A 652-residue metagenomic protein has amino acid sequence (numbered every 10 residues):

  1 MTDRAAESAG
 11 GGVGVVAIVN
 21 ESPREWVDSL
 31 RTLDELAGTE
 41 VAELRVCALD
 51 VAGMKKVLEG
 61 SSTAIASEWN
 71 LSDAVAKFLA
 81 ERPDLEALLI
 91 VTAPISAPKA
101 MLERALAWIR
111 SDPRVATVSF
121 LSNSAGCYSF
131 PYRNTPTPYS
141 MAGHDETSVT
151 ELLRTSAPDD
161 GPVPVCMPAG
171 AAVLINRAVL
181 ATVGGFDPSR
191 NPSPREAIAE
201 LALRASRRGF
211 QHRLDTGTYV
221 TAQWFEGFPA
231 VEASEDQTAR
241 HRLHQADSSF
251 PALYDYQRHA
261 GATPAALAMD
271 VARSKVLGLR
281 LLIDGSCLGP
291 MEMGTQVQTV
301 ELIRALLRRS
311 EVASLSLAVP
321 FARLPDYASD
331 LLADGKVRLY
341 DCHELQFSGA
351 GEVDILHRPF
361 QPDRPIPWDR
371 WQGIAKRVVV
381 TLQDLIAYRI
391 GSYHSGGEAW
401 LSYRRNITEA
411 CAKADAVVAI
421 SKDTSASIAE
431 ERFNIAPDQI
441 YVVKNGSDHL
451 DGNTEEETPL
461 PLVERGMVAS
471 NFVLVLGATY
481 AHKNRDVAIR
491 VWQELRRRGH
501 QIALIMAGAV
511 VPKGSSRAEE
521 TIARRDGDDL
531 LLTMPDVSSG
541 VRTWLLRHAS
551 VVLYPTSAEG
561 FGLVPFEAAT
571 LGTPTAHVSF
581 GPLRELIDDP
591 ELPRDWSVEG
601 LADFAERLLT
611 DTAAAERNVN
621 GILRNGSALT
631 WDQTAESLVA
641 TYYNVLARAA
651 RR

Functional and structural regions predicted by a protein language model:
M1-V13, I18-S29, E146-S156, E232-I283 (+4 more regions): Non-catalytic membrane-proximal stalk/linker segments that position and tether the catalytic domains
R31-V41, R309: Short, acidic, metal-binding catalytic loop of nucleotide-sugar glycosyltransferases
P83-S96: Short beta-strand-to-loop acidic/aromatic patch adjacent to the donor-nucleotide binding site
I95-P136: Conserved donor NDP-sugar-binding/catalytic core segment of glycosyltransferases
S124, P138-I175: A recurrent flexible, glycine/aromatic-enriched loop bordering the glycosyltransferase active site that acts as
P164-V183, R190-T218: A short, conserved alpha-helix in the catalytic core of glycosyltransferases
L214-V231: Active-site donor/metal-binding and catalytic loop motifs of nucleotide-sugar-dependent glycosylation enzymes
A265-R652: Carbohydrate transferase catalytic cores enriched for Leloir-type hexosyltransferases
